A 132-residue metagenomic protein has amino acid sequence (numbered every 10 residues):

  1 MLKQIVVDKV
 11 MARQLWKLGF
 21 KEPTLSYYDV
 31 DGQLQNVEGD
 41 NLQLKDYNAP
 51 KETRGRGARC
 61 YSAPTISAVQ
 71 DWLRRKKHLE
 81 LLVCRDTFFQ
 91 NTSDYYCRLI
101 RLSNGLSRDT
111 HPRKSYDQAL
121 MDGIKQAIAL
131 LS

Functional and structural regions predicted by a protein language model:
M1-Q35: Extreme N-terminal leader/activation tails
K9, K77, R85-D86, D117 (+1 more regions): Functionally constrained cores in energy, signaling, and assembly domains
A12-L18, A68, L120-Q126: Short, hydrophobic/amphipathic alpha-helical patches that form generic packing surfaces within helical domains
R13, K21, D31, V37-K114: N-terminal segment of the canonical double-stranded RNA-binding domain
L18, R75-L79, Q126, L130: Surface-exposed polar/charged interaction patches
D109-S132: Ampiphathic alpha-helical segments that act as solvent-exposed interaction surfaces
